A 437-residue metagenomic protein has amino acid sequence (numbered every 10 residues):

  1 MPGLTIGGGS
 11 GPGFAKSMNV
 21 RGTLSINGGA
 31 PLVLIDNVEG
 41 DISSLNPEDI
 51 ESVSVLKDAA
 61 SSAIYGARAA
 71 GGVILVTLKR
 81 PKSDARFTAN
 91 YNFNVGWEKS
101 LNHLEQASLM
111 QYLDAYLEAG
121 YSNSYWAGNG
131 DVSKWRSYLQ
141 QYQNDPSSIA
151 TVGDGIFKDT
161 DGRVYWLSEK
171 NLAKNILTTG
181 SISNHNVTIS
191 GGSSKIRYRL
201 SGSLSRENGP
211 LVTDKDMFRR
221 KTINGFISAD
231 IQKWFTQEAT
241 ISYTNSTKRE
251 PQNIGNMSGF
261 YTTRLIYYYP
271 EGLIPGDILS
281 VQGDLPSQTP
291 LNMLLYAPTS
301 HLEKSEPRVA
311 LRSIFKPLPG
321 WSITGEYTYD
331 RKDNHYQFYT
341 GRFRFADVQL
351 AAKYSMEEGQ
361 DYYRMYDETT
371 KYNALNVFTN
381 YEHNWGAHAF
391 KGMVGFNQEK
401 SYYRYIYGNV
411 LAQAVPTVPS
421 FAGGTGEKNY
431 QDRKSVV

Functional and structural regions predicted by a protein language model:
P2-D36, I42, E51-S52, S62-P81: Extracytoplasmic beta-strand/coil segments of soluble accessory domains associated with Gram-negative outer-membrane
G8, V20-L24, I35-N37, K57 (+5 more regions): Flexible glycine-/small-residue-rich
P47-D58: Phosphoinositide-dependent membrane-docking surfaces
R80, G192-K195, A229-K233, F315-P319 (+1 more regions): Outer-membrane beta-barrel strand-turn architecture
S83-S168, S205, G209-R308, E326 (+1 more regions): Surface-exposed loop/interface segments of Gram-negative outer-membrane beta-barrel transport/assembly proteins
T178-T179, I189-G192: Outer-membrane beta-barrel initiation region
A310-Y329: Charge-patterned, long linear interaction tracts outside catalytic cores
